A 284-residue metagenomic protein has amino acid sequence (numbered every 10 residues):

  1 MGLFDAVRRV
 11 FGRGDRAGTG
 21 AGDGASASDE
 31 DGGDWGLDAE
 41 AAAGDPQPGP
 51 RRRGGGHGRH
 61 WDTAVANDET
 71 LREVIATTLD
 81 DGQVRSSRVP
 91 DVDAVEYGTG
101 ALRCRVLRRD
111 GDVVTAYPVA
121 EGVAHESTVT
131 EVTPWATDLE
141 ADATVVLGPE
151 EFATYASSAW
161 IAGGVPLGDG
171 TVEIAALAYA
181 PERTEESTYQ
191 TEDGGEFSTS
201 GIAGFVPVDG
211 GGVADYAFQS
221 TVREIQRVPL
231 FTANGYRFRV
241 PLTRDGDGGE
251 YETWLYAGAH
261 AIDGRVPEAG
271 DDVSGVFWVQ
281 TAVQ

Functional and structural regions predicted by a protein language model:
G2-D15, D29-V113, D272: N-terminal ordered "arm"
A17-S26: Intrinsically disordered, low-complexity regions enriched in glycine and serine
T77-D215, G235-Y236: Long, hydrophobic alpha/beta structural blocks
Q219-V222: Conserved beta-strand residues within beta-sheet cores
E224-T253: OB-fold (S1/OB) nucleic-acid-binding surfaces
A259-S274: Short nucleic-acid-contacting surface segments enriched for D/E, G, S/T with interspersed K/R
D271-Q284: Short, charged beta-turn/beta-strand-edge "cap" motif at the junction between a beta-strand and an adjacent loop
